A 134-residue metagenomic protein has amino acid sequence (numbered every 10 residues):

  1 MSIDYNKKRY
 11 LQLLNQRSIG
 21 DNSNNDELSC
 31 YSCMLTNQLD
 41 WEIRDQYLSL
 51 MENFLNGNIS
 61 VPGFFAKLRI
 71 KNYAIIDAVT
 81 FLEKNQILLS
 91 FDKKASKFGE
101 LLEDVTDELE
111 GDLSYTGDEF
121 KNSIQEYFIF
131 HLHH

Functional and structural regions predicted by a protein language model:
M1-H134: Acidic, Ser/Pro/Thr-rich low-complexity regulatory regions and the short amphipathic helical interaction modules they
